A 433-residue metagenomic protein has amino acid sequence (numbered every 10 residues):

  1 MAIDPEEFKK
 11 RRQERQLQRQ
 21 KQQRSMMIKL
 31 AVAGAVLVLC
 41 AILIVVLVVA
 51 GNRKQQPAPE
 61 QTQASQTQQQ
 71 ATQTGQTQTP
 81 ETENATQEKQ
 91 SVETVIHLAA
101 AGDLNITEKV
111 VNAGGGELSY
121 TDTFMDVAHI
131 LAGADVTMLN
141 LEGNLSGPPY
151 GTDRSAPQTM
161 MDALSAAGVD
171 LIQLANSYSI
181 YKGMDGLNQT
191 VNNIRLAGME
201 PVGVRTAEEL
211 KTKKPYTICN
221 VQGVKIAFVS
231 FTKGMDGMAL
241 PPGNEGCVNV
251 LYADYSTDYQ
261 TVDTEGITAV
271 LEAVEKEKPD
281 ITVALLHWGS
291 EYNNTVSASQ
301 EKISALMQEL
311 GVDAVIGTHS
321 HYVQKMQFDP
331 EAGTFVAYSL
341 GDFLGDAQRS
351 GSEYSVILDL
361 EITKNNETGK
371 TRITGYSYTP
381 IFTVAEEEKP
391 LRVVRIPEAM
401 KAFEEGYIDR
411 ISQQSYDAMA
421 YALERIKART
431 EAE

Functional and structural regions predicted by a protein language model:
A2-R15, M27-Q55, Q73-E433: Acidic, metal/ion-coordinating pockets
Q20-M27: Intrinsically disordered, low-complexity Ser/Pro-rich, charge-biased
N52-A64: Ser/Thr/Pro/Gly-rich low-complexity linker/stalk segments immediately outside membranes or between
Q61, S65-Q73: Intrinsically disordered, low-complexity, repeat-rich polar/charged segments
